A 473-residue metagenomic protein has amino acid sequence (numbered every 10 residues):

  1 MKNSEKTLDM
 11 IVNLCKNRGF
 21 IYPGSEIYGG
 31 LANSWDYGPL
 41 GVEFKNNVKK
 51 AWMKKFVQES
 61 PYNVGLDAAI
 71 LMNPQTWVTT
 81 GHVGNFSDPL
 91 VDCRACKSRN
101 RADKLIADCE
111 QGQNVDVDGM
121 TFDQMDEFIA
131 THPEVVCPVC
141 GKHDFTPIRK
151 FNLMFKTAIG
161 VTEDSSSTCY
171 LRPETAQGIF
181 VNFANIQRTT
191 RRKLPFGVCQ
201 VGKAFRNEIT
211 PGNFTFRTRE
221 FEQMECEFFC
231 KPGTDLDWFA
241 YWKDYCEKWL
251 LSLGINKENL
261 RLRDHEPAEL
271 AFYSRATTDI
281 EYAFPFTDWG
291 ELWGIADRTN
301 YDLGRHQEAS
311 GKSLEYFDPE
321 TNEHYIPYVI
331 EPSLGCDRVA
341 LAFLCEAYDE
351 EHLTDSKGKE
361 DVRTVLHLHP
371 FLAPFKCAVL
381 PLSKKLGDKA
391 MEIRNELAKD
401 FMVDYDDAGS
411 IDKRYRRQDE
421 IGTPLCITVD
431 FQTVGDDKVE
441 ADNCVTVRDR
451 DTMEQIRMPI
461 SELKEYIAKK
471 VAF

Functional and structural regions predicted by a protein language model:
M1-F473: NTP/phosphate- and nucleic-acid-binding module
